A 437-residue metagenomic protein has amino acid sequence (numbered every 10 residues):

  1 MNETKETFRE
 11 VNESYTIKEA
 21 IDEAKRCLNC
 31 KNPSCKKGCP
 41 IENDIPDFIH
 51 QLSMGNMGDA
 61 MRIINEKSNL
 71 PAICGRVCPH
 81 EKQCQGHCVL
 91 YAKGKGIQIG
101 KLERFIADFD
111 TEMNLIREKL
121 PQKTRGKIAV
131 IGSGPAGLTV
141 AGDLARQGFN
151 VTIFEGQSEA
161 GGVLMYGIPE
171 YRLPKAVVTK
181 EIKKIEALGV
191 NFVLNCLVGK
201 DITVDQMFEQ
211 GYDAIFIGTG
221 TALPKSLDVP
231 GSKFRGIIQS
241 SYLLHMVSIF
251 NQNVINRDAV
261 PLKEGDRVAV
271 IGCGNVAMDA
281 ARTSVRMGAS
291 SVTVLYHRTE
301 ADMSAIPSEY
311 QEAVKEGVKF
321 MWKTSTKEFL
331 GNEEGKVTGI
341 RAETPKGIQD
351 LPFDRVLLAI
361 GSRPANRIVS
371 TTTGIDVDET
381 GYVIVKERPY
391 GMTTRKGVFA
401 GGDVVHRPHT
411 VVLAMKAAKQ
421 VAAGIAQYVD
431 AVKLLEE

Functional and structural regions predicted by a protein language model:
T4-E23, D44-R76, K93-P121, V247: Ferredoxin-type iron-sulfur electron-transfer modules in oxidoreductases and energy-metabolism complexes
K25-D44, L70-A92: Local cysteine-cluster metal-coordination motifs and their immediate loop/turn environment, predominantly Fe-S cluster
D110-I128, V247-E264: A short, basic/flexible loop-to-alpha-helix module at the beginning of a structural domain
Q122, K127-I131, T179-V229, E328-G339 (+2 more regions): Feature captures the FAD/FMN-dependent oxidoreductase FAD-binding
K127-T152, A277-V285: N-terminal Rossmann-like FAD-binding beta1-loop-alpha1 element of flavoenzymes
N150-I153, Q157-L188, F192-V193, A281-E328 (+1 more regions): Rossmann-like dinucleotide-binding cores of NAD(P)H-dependent redox enzymes
K233-G265, P352-P408: FAD-site-proximal beta/loop scaffold in flavoenzymes
V404-D430, L435: A conserved FAD-binding loop/helix module that cradles the flavin
